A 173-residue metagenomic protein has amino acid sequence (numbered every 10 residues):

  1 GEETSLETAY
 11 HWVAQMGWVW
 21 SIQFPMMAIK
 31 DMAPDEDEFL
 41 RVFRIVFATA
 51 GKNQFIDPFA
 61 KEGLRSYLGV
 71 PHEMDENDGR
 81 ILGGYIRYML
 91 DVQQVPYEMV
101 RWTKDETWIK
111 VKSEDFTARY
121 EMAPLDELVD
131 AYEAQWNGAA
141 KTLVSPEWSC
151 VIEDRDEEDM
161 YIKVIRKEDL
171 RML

Functional and structural regions predicted by a protein language model:
G1-W108, D115-A131, Q135, T142 (+2 more regions): N-terminal accessory segment detector
